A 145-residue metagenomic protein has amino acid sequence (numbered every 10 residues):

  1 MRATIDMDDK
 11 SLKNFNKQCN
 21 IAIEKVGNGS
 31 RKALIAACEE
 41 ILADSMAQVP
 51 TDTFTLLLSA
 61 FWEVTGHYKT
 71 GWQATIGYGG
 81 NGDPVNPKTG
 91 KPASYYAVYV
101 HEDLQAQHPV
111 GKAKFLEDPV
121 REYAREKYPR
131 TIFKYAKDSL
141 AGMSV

Functional and structural regions predicted by a protein language model:
M1-T75, Y95-V145: Short, Lys/Arg-rich flexible segments
T75, P84-P92: Surface-exposed intrinsically disordered loops and tails
